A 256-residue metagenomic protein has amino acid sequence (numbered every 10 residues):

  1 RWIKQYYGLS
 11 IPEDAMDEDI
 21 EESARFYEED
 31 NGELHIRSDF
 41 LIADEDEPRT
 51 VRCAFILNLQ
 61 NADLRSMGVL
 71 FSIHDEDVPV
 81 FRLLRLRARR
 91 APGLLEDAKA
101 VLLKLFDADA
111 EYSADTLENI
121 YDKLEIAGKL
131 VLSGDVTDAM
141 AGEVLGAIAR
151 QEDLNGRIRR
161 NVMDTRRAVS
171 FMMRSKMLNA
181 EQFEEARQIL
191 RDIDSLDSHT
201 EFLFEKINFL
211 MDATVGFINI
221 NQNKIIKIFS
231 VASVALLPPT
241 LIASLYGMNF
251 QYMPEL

Functional and structural regions predicted by a protein language model:
R1-R174, L178-N179, Q188, D192-S195 (+1 more regions): Peripheral, non-transmembrane regulatory/ligand-interaction domains of membrane transport proteins
D138-A139, K176-Q182, G247, Y252-E255: Conserved catalytic-core motifs characterized by acidic clusters
A168-F183, L210-N221: Long amphipathic alpha-helical coiled-coil segments
D194-L256: Hydrophobic alpha-helical transmembrane segments and their immediately adjacent juxtamembrane loops
